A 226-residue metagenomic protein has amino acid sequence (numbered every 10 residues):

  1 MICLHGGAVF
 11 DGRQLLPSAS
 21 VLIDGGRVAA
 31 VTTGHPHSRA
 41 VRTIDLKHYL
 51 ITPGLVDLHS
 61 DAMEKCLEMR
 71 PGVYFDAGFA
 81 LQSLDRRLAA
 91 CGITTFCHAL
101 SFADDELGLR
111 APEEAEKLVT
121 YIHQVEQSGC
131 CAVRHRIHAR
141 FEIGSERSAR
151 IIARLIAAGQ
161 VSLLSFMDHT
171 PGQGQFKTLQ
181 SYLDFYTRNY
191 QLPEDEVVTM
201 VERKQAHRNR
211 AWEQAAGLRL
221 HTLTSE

Functional and structural regions predicted by a protein language model:
M1-R39: N-terminal metal-binding scaffold of metallo-dependent hydrolase/deaminase domains
L4, R42-I44, V56: Hydrophobic/aromatic beta-strand patches that form the interior of the parallel beta-sheet core in alpha/beta enzyme
G7, V21, G26, H48 (+3 more regions): Divalent metal-coordination and catalytic microenvironments
V41-Y49, L81-R87, A149-L164: Short amphipathic alpha-helices and their capping/turn segments at secondary-structure boundaries
L46-K117: Metal-associated gating/positioning segment near the N- to mid-region
A103-E226: Metal-coordinating catalytic core of metallo-dependent amide/deamination hydrolases
